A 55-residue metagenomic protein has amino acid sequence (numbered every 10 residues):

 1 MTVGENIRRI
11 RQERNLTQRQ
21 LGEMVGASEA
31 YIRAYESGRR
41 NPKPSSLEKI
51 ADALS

Functional and structural regions predicted by a protein language model:
M1, Q12-E13, N41: Short amphipathic helical patch at the helix-1/turn junction of helix-turn-helix
T2-G4, L16, Y31-R33: A short, structure-level motif marking secondary-structure boundaries and short turns
E5-M24, K49: Short basic helix-loop element that most often maps to the first helix and adjoining turn of HTH DNA-binding modules
N6-I7, N41-K43: Short, structured secondary-structure boundary patches
G26-P42: Recognition helix of helix-turn-helix/homeodomain-like DNA-binding domains that insert into the DNA major groove
K43-S55: DNA major-groove recognition helix of helix-turn-helix/homeodomain DNA-binding modules
